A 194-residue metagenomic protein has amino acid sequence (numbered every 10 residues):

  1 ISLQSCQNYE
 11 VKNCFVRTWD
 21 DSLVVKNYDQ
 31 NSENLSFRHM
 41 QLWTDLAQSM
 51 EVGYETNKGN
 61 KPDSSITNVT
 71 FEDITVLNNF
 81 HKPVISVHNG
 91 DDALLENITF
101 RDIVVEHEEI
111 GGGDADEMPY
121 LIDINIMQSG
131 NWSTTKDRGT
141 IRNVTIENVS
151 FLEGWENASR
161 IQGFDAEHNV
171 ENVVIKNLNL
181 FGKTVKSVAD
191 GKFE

Functional and structural regions predicted by a protein language model:
I1-E194: Extracellular/periplasmic carbohydrate-active domains that bind, remodel, or depolymerize complex polysaccharides
